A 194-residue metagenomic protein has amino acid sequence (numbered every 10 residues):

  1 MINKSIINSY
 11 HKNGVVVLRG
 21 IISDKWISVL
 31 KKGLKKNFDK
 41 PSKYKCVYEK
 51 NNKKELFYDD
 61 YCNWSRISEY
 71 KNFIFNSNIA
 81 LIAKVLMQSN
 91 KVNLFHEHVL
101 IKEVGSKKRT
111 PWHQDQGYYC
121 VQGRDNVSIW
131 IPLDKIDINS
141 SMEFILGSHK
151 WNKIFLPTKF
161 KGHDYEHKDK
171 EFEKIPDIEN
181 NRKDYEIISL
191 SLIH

Functional and structural regions predicted by a protein language model:
M1-N13, R19-W112, Y118-C120, P157: Non-heme Fe(II)-dependent double-stranded beta-helix
K108-S189: Catalytic core of non-heme Fe(II) oxygenases with the double-stranded beta-helix
I193-H194: Conserved small/polar residues in nucleotide/adenosyl-binding loops
